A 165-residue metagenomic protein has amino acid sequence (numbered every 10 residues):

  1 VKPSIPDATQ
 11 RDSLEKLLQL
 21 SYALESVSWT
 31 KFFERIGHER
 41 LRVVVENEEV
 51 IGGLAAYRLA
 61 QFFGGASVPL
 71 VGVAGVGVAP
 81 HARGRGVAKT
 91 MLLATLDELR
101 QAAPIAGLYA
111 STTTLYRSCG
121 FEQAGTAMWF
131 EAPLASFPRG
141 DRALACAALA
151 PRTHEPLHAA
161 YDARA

Functional and structural regions predicted by a protein language model:
P3-V76, A160-A165: A conserved beta-strand-loop-helix scaffold within acyl/acetyltransferase catalytic domains
R42, L54, G77, A94-T95 (+1 more regions): N-terminal membrane-targeting/anchoring modules of bacterial envelope and secretion proteins
L59-Q61, H81, T113: Short coil/turn motifs at secondary-structure junctions
V73-V78, R83-D97, S118: Conserved acetyl-CoA-binding loop-helix of GNAT-fold acetyltransferases
Q101-I105, A110-W129: Conserved active-site alpha-helix within GNAT-family acetyltransferase domains
A127-A165: Amide-forming acyltransferase catalytic core, primarily the GNAT-like/NAT-type and related acyltransferase folds
